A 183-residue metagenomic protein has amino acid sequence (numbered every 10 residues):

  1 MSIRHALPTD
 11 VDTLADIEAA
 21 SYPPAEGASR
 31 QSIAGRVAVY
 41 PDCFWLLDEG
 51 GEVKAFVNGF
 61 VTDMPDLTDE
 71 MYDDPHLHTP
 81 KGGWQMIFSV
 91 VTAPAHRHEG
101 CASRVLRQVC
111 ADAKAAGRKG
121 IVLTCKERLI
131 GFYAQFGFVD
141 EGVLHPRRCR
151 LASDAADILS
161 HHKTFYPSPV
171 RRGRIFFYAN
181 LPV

Functional and structural regions predicted by a protein language model:
S2-L14: A short beta-loop-alpha structural element at the N-terminal edge of CoA-dependent acyl/N-acetyltransferase catalytic
L7, K126-E127, F136, H145-P169 (+1 more regions): C-terminal "cap" of GNAT-fold acetyltransferases
D16-S29, R36: Helix-loop element at the rim of GNAT/NAT acetyltransferase active sites that forms part of the acceptor-substrate
F44-D48: Cytosolic beta-strand hydrophobic patch enriched in CBS
E52, F56-V91, R97, H145-D154: Conserved acyl-donor/pantetheine-binding loop and adjacent beta-alpha core of acyl/acetyltransferases and related
H96-Q108: Conserved acetyl-CoA pyrophosphate-binding loop and the N-cap/start of the following alpha-helix in GNAT-like
L106, D112-C125: Conserved GNAT acetyl-CoA-binding A-motif
